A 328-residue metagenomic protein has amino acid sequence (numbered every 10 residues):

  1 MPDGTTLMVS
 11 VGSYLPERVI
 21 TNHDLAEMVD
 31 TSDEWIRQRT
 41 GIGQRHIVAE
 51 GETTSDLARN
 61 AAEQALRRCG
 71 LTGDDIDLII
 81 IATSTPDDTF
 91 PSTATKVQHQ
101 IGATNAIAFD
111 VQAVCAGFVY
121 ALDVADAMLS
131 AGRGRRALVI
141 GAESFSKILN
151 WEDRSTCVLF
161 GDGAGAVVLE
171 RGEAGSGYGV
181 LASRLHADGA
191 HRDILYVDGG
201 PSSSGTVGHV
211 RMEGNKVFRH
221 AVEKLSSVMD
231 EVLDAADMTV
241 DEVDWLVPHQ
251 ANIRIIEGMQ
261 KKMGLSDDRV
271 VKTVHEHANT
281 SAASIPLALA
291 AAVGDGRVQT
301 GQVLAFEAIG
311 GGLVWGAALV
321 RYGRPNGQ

Functional and structural regions predicted by a protein language model:
M1-E50, D153-R219, E223, S227 (+2 more regions): Condensing-enzyme catalytic core mediating Claisen C-C bond formation in acyl metabolism
M8-S10, I36, A65, I79 (+7 more regions): Buried hydrophobic positions in well-ordered alpha/beta secondary-structure cores of metabolic enzymes
V29-Q38, D88-G102, V139-F145, V197-S202 (+1 more regions): Acidic-glycine-rich active-site phosphate/pyrophosphate-binding loop
S55, R59-A62, L66, P86 (+4 more regions): Claisen-condensing/thiolase-fold acyl-transfer catalytic domains that form or cleave C-C bonds in fatty acid
A61-D77, S227-D244, A292-R297: Phosphate/pyrophosphate-binding loops at sites that engage ATP/ADP/AMP, CoA/4′-phosphopantetheine, polyphosphate
R68, T72-T104: Anion-binding (especially nucleotide phosphate/pyrophosphate-binding) glycine-rich loop and adjoining beta-alpha core
M128-A164: Flexible, glycine-rich active-site loops centered on histidine and acidic residues that chelate a metal or position
T206-D268, K272-V274: A contiguous, well-structured pocket-lining segment that forms one wall/lid of small-molecule binding clefts in soluble
